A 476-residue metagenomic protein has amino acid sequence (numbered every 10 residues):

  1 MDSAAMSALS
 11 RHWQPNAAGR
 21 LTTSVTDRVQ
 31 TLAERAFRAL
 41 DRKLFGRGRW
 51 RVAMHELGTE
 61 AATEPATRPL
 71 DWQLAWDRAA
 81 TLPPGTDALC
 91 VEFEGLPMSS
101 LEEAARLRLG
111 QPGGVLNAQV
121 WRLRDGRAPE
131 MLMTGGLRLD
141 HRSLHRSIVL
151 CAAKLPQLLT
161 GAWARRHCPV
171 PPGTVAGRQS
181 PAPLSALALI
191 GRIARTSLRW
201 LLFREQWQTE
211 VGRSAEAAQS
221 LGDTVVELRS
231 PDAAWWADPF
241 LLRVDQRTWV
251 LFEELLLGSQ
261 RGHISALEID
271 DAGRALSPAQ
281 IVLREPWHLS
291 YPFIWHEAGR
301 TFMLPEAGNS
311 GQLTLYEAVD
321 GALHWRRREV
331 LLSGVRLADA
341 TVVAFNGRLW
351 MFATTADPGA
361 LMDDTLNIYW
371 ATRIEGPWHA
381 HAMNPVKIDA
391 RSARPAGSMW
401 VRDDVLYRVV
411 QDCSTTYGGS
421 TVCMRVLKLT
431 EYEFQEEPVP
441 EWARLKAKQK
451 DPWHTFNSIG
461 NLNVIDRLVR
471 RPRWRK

Functional and structural regions predicted by a protein language model:
M1-W249, E253-L289, F293-H296, T301-F302 (+5 more regions): One-carbon transfer enzymes
P83, A307-N309, L313-F352, A356: Hydrophobic, well-structured mid-protein blocks that either form specific transmembrane helices
Q219-R229, R274-V282, D320-G334, Y369-R391 (+1 more regions): Blade-edge beta-strand/turn elements of extracellular beta-propeller and related beta-sheet repeat scaffolds
W235-V244, S290-E297, A338-F345, S398-R402 (+1 more regions): Structural signature of eukaryotic scaffold interfaces centered on beta-propeller domains
F252-E254, P305-E306, A353-T355, V410-D412 (+1 more regions): Recurrent small/Gly-Pro-centered beta-turn motifs in extracellular repeat architectures
L255-S259, G308-G311, A356-A360, C413-T416 (+1 more regions): Short glycine/acidic-enriched loop and turn motifs that connect beta-strands
A344-E375, I388-R425: Loop/turn-rich, solvent-exposed surfaces of beta-rich toroidal or solenoidal domains
T415, G419-L429, E436-E437, L445-K476: Blade-level signature of beta-propeller repeat domains, shared across WD40, Kelch, NHL, RCC1 and BNR/Asp-box propellers
